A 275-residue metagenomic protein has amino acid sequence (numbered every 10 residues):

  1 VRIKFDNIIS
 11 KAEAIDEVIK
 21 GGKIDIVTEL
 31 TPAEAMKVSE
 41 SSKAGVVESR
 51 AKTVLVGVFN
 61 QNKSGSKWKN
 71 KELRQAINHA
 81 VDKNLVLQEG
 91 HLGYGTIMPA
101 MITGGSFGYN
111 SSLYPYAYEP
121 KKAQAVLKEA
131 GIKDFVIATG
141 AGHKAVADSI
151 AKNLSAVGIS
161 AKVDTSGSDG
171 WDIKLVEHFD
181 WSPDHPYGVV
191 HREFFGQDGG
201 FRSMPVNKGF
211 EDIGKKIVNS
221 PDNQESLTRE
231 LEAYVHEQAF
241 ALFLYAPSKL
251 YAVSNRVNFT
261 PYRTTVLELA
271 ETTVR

Functional and structural regions predicted by a protein language model:
V1, V38-A51, V58-K71, G104-K122 (+2 more regions): Short, solvent-exposed loop/beta-turn-alpha elements that line the ligand-binding surface or hinge of extracytoplasmic
V1-N7, I132-G140, A161-K162: Short, well-ordered beta-strand elements
D6-K63, T165, E177-F179: Extracellular/periplasmic solute-recognition and catalytic clefts
V18-I19, F59, I77, A123 (+4 more regions): Residue-level signal for nonpolar/aromatic packing positions in well-ordered secondary structure
V18-K20, K152-G199, I217, L227: Periplasmic binding protein-like
T31, S39-S42, E48, Q61-K63 (+10 more regions): Sec/Tat-exported extracytoplasmic proteins
K69-K152, A156-V157, E230, T273: Append "and occasionally in soluble cytosolic enzymes with long acidic Gly/Pro-rich linkers
Q88, V126-A145, E177, N219-N255: Bilobed periplasmic-binding protein-like "clamshell/Venus-flytrap" ligand-binding domains
